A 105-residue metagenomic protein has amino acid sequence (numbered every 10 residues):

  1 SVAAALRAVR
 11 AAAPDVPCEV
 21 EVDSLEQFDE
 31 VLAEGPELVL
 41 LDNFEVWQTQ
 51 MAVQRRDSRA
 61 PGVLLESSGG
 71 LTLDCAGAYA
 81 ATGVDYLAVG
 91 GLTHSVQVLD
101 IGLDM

Functional and structural regions predicted by a protein language model:
S1-Q48, R59: Glycine- and Gly-Pro-enriched alpha-helical subdomains that act as flexible, kink-prone "lid/hinge" or packing modules
E26-G35, F44-Q54, S58, L65-S67 (+1 more regions): Catalytic cores of alpha/beta
G91-M105: Short, charged, intrinsically disordered terminal tails
